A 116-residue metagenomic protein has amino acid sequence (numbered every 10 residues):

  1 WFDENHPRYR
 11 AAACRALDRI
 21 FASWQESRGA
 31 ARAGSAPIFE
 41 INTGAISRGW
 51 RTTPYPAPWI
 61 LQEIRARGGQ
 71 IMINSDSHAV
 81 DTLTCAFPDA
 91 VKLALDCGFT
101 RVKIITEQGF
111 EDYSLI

Functional and structural regions predicted by a protein language model:
W1: A short acidic, helix-capping loop that chelates divalent metal ions and anchors anionic groups
E4-I116: Charged catalytic cores and adjacent phosphate/nucleic-acid-binding surfaces used for phosphate/nucleic-acid chemistry
